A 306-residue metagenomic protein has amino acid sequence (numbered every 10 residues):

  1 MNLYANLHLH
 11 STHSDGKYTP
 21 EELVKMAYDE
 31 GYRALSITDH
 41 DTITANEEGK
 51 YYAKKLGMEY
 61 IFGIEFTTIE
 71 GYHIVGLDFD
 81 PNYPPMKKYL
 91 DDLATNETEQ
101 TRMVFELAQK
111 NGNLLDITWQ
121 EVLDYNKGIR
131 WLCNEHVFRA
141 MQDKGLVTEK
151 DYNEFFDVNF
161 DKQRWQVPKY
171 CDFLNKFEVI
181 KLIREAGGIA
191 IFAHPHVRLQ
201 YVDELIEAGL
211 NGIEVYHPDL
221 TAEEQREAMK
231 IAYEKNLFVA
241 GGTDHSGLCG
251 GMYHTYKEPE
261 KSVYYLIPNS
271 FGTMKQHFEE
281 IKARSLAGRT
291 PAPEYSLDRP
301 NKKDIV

Functional and structural regions predicted by a protein language model:
M1-G71, N159-R164, P168, L174 (+4 more regions): An N-terminally biased module of ancient metal coordination in phosphate/nucleic-acid-related enzymes
L9-K17, P81, K87-D91, K261: Acidic/histidine-rich helix-loop elements that form or flank divalent-metal/phosphate-binding sites at the catalytic
D29, R33, N126, H254-K257 (+4 more regions): Compositionally biased, intrinsically disordered low-complexity regions enriched in proline and serine
H40-N46, I69-V75, T95-T101, G112 (+3 more regions): Low-complexity, flexible helical/coil segments
A53-L56, G76-D80, A208-L210, I231-A232 (+1 more regions): Short, hinge-like loop/turn segments at secondary-structure boundaries
K54-D203, K282-I305: Extended substrate/RNA-proximal surfaces in nucleic-acid metabolism proteins
L205-L220, Y253-P293: Structural recognition of alpha->loop->beta junctions
